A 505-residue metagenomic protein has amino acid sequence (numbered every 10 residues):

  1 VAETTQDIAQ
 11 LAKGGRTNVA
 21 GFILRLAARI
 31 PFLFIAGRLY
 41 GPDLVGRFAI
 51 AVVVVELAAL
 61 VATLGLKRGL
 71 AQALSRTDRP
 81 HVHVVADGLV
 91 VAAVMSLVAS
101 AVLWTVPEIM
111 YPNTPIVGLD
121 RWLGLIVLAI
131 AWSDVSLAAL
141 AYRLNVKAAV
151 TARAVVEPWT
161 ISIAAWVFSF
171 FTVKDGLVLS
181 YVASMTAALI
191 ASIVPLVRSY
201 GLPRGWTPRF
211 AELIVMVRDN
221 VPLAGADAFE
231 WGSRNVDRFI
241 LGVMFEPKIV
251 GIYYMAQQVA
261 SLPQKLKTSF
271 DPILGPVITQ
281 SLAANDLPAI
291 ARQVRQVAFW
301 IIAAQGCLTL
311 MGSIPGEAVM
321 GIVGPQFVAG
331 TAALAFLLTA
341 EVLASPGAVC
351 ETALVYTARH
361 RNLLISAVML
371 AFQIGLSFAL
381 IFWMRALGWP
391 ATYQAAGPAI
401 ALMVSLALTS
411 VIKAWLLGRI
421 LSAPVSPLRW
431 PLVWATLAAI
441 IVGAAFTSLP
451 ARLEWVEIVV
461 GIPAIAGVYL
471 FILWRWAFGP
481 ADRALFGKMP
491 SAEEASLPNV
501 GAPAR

Functional and structural regions predicted by a protein language model:
V1-L11, F171-Y181, S192-N235, I273 (+4 more regions): Interhelical loop/hinge segments that connect adjacent transmembrane helices in multipass membrane
A2, V90-F229, N235, I441-A445: Hydrophobic transmembrane helix module of multi-pass membrane transport proteins
A2-E3, R429, V442-R505: Membrane-proximal transmembrane or re-entrant/amphipathic helices at the cytosolic face
D7-K67, S96, S100, W104 (+4 more regions): Signature of the first transmembrane helix
K13-I30, S180-L196, R209-Q280, W300 (+3 more regions): Transmembrane helical elements of multi-pass membrane transporters/channels
A62-D78, A141-Y142, A256-A298, E351-Y356: Helix-loop junctions and terminal segments of transmembrane helices in multi-pass membrane transport/translocation
A73-R76, I130-V155, L338-M369, L417-L421: Membrane-interface junctions at transmembrane-helix termini in multi-pass inner-membrane proteins
R121, T151-Y200, V368-F378, W389-L416 (+1 more regions): Hydrophobic alpha-helical transmembrane segments
